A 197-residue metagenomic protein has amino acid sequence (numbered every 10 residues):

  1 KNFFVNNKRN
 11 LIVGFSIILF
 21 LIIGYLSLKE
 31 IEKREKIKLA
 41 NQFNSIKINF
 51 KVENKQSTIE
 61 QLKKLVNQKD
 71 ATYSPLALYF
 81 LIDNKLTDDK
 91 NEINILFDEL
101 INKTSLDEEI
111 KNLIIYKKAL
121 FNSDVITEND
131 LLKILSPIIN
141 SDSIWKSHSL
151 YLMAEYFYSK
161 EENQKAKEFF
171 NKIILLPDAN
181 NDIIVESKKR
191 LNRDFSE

Functional and structural regions predicted by a protein language model:
K1-F20: N-terminal positive-inside, membrane-proximal cytosolic segments immediately preceding the first
L21-N41: Transmembrane signal-anchor/signal-peptide helices with a preference for the extracytoplasmic
K33, V52, T87-N91, L106 (+1 more regions): Short coil/turn and helix-start
K36, K55-Q56, K90-N91, E128 (+1 more regions): TPR-repeat structural position
L39-S57: Short extracytoplasmic/periplasmic juxtamembrane "stem" segments immediately C-terminal to an N-terminal membrane anchor
K55-S105: Extracytoplasmic/periplasmic/luminal assembly and interaction segments in envelope/secretory/respiratory proteins
L78, K85, L96-E197: Soluble extracytoplasmic domains of inner/organellar membrane proteins
